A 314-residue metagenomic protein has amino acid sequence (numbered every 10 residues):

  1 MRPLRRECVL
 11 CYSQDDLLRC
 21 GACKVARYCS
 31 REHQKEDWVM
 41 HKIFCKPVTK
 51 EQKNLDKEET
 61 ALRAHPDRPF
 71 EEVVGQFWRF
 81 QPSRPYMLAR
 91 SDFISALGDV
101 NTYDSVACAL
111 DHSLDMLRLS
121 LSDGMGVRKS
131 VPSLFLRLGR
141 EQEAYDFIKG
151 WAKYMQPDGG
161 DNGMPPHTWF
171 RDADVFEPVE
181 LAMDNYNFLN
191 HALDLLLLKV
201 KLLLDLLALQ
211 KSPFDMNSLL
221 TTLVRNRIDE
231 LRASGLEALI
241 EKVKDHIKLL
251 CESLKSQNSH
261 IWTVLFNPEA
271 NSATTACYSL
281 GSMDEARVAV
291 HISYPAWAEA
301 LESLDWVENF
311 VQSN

Functional and structural regions predicted by a protein language model:
M1-E7, Y12-L17, E32, T221-N314: Long C-terminal extensions of eukaryotic subunits of large macromolecular complexes
M1-R6, P82-M116: Acidic/polar, low-complexity linker and loop regions
R2-Q14, K53-Q81: Internal amphipathic alpha-helical repeat/solenoid segments
C20-C45: Cys/His-coordinated zinc-finger cores
P47-E71, D99-D111, G139: Helix-turn-helix repeat elements of alpha-solenoid scaffolds
A64-R68, R84-Y86, Y103, L119-S120 (+3 more regions): Acidic, polar low-complexity intrinsically disordered regions
D67-G75, D104-D115, E141-A152, Q210-N258: Alpha-helical repeat scaffolds
R79-D99, L121-R137, D161-S212: Amphipathic alpha-helical repeat scaffolds of TPR domains
